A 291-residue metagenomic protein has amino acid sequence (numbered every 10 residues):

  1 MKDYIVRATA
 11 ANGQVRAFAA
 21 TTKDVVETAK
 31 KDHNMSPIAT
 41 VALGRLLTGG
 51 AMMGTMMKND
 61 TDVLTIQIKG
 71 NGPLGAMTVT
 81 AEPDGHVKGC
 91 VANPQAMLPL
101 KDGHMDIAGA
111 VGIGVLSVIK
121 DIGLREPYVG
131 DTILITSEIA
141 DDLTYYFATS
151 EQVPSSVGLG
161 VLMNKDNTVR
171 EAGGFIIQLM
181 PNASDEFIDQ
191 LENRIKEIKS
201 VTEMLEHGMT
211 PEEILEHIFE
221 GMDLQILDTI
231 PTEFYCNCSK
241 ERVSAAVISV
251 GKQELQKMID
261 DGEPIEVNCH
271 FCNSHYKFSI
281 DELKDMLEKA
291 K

Functional and structural regions predicted by a protein language model:
M1-D228: Interaction interfaces in information-processing and related assembly proteins
K196-K291: Cys/His-clustered metal-coordination modules, chiefly Zn-binding fingers
